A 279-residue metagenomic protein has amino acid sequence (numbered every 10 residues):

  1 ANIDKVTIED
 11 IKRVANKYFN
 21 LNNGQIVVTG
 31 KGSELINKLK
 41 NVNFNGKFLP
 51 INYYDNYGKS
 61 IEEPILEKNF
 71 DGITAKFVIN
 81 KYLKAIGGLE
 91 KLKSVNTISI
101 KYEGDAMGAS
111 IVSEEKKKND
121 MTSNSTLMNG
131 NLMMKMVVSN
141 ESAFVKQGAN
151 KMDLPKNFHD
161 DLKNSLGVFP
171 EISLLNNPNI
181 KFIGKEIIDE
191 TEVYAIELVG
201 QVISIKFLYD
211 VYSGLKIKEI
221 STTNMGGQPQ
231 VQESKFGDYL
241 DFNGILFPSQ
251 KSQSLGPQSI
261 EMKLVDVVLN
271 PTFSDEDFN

Functional and structural regions predicted by a protein language model:
A1-V95: Mature, solvent-exposed C-terminal subdomains and processed small-chain segments of exported/organellar
V6, I11, L21-G24, E34 (+6 more regions): Extracytoplasmic
V14-K17, S113-K116, L246: Short, surface-exposed beta-strand/loop micro-motifs that present aromatic residues
T29-S33, F44, N56, D105 (+7 more regions): Solvent-exposed coil/turn segments that connect beta secondary-structure elements in extracytoplasmic/periplasmic
F70-F77, K84, N140-S204, V211 (+2 more regions): Flexible, processing/modification-adjacent segments and terminal tails in exported/periplasmic/extracellular proteins
K76-N150, N176-F182, I187: N-terminal mature ectodomain segment of secretory-pathway/periplasmic proteins
L132, T191-F278: Gly/Pro-enriched, hydrophobic low-complexity segments that function as extracytoplasmic propeptides/linkers
